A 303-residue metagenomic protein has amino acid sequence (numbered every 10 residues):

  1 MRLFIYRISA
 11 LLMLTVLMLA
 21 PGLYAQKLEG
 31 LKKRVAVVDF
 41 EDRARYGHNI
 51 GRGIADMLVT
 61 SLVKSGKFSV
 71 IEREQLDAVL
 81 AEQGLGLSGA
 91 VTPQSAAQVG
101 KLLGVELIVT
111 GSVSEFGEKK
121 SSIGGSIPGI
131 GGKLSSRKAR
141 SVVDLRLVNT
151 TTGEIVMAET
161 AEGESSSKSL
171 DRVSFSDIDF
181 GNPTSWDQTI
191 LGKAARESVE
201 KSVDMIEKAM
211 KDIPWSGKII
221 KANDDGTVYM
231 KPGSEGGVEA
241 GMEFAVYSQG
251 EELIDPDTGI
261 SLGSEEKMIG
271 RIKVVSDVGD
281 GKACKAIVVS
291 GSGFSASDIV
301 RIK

Functional and structural regions predicted by a protein language model:
M1-R7: Positively charged n-region of N-terminal signal peptides that target proteins for export
S9-A20: Bacterial N-terminal signal peptides
Y24-G89, A97, L102, T110 (+6 more regions): A structural "domain/chain start" motif
V35-D39, S88-S122, R140-V148: A short, hydrophobic beta-strand-centered structural micro-motif
L107, M210-W215, G263-R271: Short coil-to-beta-strand transition motifs
S122-I127, R172-S174: Outer-membrane beta-barrel translocator domains and adjoining extracellular loop/strand segments of Gram-negative
L134-V142, N149-A195, P256-K273, D277-G279: Short secondary-structure boundary motifs at beta->alpha junctions and helix caps
F244-K303: Beta-strand/loop-dominated core regions that host nucleotide or nucleotide-derived cofactor-binding catalytic loops
